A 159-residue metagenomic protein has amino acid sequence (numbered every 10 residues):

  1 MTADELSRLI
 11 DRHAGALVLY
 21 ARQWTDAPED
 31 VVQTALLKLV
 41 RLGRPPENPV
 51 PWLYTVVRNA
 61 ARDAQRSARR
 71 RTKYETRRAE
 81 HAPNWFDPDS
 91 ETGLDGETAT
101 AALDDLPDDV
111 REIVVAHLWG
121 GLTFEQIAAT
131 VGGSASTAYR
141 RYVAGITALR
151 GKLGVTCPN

Functional and structural regions predicted by a protein language model:
M1-E29, V40, R44, R111: A short, charge-rich alpha-helical start-of-domain segment used by transcription regulators
R12, P83-A116, G120-T130, R140 (+1 more regions): Amphipathic alpha-helical segment used for protein-protein interaction
L17, A21, L39, G43 (+4 more regions): Hydrophobic recognition helices of helix-based DNA-binding modules
L19, Q23, L37, R41 (+4 more regions): Base-recognition residues in the alpha-helical recognition helix of bacterial helix-turn-helix
D30-L37, E47-N59: Structural recognition of an alpha-helix C-terminal capping motif at a helix-to-coil junction
R58, R62, E125, V131-C157: DNA-recognition helix of helix-turn-helix
R58-E80, F86, T92: Arg/Lys-rich amphipathic alpha helix in sigma70-family domain 2
